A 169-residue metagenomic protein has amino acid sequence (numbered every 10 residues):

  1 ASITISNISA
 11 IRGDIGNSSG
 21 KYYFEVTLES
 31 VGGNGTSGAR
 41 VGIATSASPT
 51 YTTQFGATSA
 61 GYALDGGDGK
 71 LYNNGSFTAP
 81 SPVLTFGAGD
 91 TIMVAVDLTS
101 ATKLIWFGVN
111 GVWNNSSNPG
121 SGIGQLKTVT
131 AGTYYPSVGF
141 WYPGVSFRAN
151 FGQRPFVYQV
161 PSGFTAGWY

Functional and structural regions predicted by a protein language model:
A1-Y169: PRY/SPRY (B30.2) beta-sandwich protein-interaction domains and their adjacent Ser/Pro/Gly-rich low-complexity linkers
